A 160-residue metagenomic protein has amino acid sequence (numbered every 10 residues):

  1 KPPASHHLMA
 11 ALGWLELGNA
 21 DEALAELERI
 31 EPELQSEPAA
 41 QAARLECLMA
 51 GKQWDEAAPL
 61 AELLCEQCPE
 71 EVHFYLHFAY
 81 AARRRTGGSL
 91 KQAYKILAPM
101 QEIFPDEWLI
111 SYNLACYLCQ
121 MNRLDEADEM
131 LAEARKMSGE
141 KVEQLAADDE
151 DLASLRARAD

Functional and structural regions predicted by a protein language model:
P2-E33, A43: Alpha-helical segment of the N-proximal tetratricopeptide repeat
S5, M9, A43, H77-A79 (+2 more regions): "A position-specific structural signal for the A-helix of alpha-solenoid helical repeats
G18, K52, T86-G88, N122: Residue-level detector of the short coil/turn that links helix A to helix B within each tetratricopeptide repeat
L34, C68, F104, M137-S138: Alpha-helical junction/boundary sensor with strong preference for TPR arrays
A39-A50, P59-L109, C116: Alpha-helical adaptor scaffolds
L45-A50, A79-R85, K141-A159: TPR/TPR-like alpha-solenoid helical repeat scaffolds
Q67, C119, L124-K141: TPR/TPR-like (Sel1-like) alpha-helical repeat modules
